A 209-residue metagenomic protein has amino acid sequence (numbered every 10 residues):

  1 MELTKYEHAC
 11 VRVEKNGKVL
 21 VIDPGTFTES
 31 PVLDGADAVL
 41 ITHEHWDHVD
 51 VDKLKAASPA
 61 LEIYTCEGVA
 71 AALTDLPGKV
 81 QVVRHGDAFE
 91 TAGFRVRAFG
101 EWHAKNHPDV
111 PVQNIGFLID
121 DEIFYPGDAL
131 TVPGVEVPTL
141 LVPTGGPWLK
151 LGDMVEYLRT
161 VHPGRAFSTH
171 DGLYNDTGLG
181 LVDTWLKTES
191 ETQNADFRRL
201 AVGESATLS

Functional and structural regions predicted by a protein language model:
M1-D34, V82-E136, P147-D153, A201-S209: Core dinuclear metal-dependent hydrolase active-site scaffold
M1-T4, P77-A92, V155, R165-S209: Binuclear metal-ion centers of metallo-dependent hydrolases, dominated by the metallo-beta-lactamase
C10, V51-K55, A70, M154-L158 (+1 more regions): Short amphipathic alpha-helical segments and helix-helix/interface helices
K18, S58-E62, G78, V161-R165 (+1 more regions): A short helix->loop->beta-strand "cap" motif at the edges of active sites that frequently abuts
L20-V21, L40, Y64, Y125 (+2 more regions): Structural motif
T26-V69, P138-L141, H162: Active-site metal-binding motif and surrounding structural segment of the metallo-beta-lactamase
W46, V69-A70, T131, L173: Alpha-helix capping/helix-boundary segments
I115-T188: Metallo-beta-lactamase
